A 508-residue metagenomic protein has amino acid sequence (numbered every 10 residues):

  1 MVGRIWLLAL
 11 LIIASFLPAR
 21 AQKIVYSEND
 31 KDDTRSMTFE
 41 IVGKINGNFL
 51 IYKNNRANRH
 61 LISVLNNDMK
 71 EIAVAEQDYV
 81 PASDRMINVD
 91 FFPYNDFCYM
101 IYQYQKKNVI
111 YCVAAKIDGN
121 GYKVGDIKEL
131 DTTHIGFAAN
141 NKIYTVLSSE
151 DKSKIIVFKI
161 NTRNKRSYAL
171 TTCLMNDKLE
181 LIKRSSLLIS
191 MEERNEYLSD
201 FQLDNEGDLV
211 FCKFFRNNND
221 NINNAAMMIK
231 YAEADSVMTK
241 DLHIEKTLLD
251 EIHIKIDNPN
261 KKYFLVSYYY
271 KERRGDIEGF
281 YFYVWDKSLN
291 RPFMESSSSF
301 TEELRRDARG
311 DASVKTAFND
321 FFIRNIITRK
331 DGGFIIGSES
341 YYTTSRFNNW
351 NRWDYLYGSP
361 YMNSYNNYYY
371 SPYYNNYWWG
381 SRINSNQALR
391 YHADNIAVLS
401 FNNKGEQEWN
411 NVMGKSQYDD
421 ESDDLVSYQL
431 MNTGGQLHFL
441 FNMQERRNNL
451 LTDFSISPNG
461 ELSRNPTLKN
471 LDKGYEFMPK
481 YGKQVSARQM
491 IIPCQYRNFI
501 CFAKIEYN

Functional and structural regions predicted by a protein language model:
E28-L61: Beta-strand-rich domains and repeat architectures in extracellular enzymes and scaffolds, especially beta-propellers
D32, K70-V109, I127-N140, L188-Y197 (+1 more regions): Blade-loop segments of beta-propeller domains
D32-I45, V89-N95, N141-K152, S199-E206 (+4 more regions): Structural signature of eukaryotic scaffold interfaces centered on beta-propeller domains
K44-A57, P93-Q105, K152-N164, G207-N217 (+5 more regions): Short beta-strand elements that form the blades of beta-propeller/WD-repeat-like and other beta-sheet-rich scaffold
A57-S63, K107-K116, K165-T172, N219-M228 (+5 more regions): Structural motif
C112-N120, A169-E180, N223-S236, E278-N290 (+4 more regions): Beta-propeller blade signature
D241-I252, M294-D320, N410-Y428, G460-S486: Conserved blade-ending motifs and adjacent loop-strand segments that build the rim/top face of beta-propeller domains
R324-I326, G333-Y342, Y377-N395, D420-E461: Loop/turn-rich, solvent-exposed surfaces of beta-rich toroidal or solenoidal domains
